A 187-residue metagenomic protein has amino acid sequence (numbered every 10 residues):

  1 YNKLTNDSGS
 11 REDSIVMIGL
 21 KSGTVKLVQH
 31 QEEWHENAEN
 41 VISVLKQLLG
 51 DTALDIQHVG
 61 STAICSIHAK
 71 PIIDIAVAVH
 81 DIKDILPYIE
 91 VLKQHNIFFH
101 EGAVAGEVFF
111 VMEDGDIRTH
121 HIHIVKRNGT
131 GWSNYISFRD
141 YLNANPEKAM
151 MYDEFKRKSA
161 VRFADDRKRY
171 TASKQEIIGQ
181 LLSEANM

Functional and structural regions predicted by a protein language model:
L4, G9-Q57, G179: Helical scaffold of the NTase/Pol beta-like nucleotidyltransferase catalytic core
M17-K21, S66-K70, D114: Short, flexible turn/loop "capping" segments at secondary-structure junctions
V44-L86: Active-site nucleotide-donor binding segment shared across nucleotidyl transfer reactions
P87-H95: Short amphipathic alpha-helices in soluble, non-transmembrane regions that often serve as interface/regulatory elements
Q94-F98, M187: Short aromatic/hydrophobic-glycine micro-motifs
I97-T130: Conserved catalytic core of two-metal-ion nucleotidyltransferases
I124, T130-M187: Catalytic cores of NTP-dependent nucleotidyl/adenyl transfer enzymes across multiple folds
